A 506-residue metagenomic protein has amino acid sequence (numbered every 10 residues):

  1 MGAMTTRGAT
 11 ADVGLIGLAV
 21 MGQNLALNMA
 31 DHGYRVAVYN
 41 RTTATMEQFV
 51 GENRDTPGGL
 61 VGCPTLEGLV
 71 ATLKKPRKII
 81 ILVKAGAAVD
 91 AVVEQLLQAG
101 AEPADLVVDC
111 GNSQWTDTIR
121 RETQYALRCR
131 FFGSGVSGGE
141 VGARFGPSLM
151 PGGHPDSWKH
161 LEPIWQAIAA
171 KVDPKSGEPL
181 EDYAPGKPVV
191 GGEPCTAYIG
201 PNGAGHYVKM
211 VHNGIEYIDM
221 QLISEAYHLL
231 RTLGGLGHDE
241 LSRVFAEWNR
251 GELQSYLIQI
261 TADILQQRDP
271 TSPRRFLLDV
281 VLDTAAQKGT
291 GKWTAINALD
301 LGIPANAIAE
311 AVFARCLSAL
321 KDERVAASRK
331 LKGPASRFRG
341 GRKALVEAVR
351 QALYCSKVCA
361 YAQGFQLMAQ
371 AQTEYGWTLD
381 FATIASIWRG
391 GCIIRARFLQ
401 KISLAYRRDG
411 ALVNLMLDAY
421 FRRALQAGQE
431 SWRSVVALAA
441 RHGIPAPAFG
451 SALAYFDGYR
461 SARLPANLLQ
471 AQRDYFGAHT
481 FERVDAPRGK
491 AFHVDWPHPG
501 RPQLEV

Functional and structural regions predicted by a protein language model:
G2-R77, A101-A104, R130-F132, G139-G146: NAD(P)+-binding Rossmann beta1-loop-alpha1 motif at the extreme N-terminus of oxidoreductases
L66-F131: Rossmann-fold NAD(P) dinucleotide-binding segment
D90-V92, V108, Q114-S242, G251-D279 (+1 more regions): Rossmann-fold dinucleotide-binding core
C195, H206, R231-T232, L236-D239 (+5 more regions): Interdomain hinge/lid region at the active-site interface of Rossmann-like NAD(P)-dependent oxidoreductases
E247, Q372-Y406: Small-residue-rich helix-loop
Q426, S431-V506: C-terminal amphipathic alpha-helical interaction region
